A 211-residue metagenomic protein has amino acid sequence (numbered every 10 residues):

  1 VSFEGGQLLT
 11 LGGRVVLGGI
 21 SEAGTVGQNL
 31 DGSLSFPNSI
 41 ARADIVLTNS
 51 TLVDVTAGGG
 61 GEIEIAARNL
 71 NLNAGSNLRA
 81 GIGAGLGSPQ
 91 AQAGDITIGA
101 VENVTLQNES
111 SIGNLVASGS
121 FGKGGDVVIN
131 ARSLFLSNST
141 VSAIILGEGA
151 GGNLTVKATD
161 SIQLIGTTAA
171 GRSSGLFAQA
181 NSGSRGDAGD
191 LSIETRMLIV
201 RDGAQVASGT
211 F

Functional and structural regions predicted by a protein language model:
V1-F211: Extracellular and secretory-pathway beta-repeat/beta-biased strand scaffolds
